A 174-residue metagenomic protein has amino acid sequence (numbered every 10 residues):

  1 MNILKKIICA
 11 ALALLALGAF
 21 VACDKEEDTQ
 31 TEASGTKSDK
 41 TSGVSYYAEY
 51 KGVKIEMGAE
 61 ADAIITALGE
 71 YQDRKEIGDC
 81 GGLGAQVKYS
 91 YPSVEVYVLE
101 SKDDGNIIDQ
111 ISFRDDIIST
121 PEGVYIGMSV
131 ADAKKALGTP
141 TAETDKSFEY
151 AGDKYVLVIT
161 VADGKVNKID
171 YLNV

Functional and structural regions predicted by a protein language model:
M1-C9: Bacterial N-terminal signal peptides that target proteins for export
C9-L17: Hydrophobic helical h-region of N-terminal Sec-dependent signal peptides in bacterial secretory/periplasmic proteins
G18-A22: C-terminal motif of bacterial Sec signal peptides marking the signal peptidase cleavage site
C23-T144, K154, A162-V174: Short helix/turn-capping signatures at newly exposed starts of structured segments
E149-G152: Short loop/turn motifs at secondary-structure junctions and domain boundaries
